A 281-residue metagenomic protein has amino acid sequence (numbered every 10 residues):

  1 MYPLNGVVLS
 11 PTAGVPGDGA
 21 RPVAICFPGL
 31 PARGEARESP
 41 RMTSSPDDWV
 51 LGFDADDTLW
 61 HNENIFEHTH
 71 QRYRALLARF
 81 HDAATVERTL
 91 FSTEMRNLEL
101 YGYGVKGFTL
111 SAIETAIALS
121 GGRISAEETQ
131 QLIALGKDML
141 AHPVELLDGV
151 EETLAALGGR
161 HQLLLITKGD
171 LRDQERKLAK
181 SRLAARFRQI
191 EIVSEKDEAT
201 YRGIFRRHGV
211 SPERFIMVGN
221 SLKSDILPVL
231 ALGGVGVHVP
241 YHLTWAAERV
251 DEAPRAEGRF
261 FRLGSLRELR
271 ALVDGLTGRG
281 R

Functional and structural regions predicted by a protein language model:
M1-P11, V15: Extreme N-terminal basic, low-complexity initiation segments that serve as generic localization/processing leaders
P3, I25-A32, M42-D48, E127 (+4 more regions): Asp-based, Mg2+/Mn2+-dependent phosphohydrolase catalytic module
D18, V23, P31, E35-A36: N-terminal amphipathic/hydrophobic targeting modules at extreme N-termini, encompassing cleavable Sec/SRP-type signal
T43-T89: Active-site neighborhood of HAD-like aspartate-dependent phosphohydrolases
F66-R74, T109, I113, L171: An amphipathic alpha-helix signature
R79, F91-D138: A metal-dependent, Asp-based hydrolase signature
K106, E127-Q130, A134-L164, E198: Short, acidic loop-to-helix structural element flanking the phosphoryl-transfer center in phosphate-processing enzymes
T167: Conserved phosphate-coupling serine/threonine residues in phosphotransfer and NTP-handling enzymes
